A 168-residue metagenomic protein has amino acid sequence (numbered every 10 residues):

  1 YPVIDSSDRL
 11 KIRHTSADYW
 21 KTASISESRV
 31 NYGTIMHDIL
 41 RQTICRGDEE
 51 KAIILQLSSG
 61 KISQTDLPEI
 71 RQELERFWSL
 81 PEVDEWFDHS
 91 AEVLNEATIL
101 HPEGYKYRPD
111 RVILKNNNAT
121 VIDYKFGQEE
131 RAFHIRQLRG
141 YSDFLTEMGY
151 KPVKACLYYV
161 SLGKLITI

Functional and structural regions predicted by a protein language model:
Y1-P109, I113-N116, H134-R139, Y158-L162: Nuclease catalytic cores
A97-H101, K125-Q128, L145: Short, well-ordered turn and helix-capping elements at secondary-structure junctions
R108, V121-I122: Generic enzyme active-site microenvironment
N118, Y124-A132: Short beta-strand-loop-alpha-helix junction that forms the active-site gateway of nucleic-acid-processing nucleases
T120, T146-M148, Y159: Long C-terminal interaction/binding lobes of large macromolecular proteins
E129-F133, G149-V153: Short conserved catalytic/interaction loops centered on acidic-Pro-aromatic/His motifs
R139-T146, P152-C156: Low-complexity, intrinsically disordered Gly/Pro/Thr-rich segments
Y150-I168: Substrate-binding beta-hairpin/strand module that engages nucleic acids
